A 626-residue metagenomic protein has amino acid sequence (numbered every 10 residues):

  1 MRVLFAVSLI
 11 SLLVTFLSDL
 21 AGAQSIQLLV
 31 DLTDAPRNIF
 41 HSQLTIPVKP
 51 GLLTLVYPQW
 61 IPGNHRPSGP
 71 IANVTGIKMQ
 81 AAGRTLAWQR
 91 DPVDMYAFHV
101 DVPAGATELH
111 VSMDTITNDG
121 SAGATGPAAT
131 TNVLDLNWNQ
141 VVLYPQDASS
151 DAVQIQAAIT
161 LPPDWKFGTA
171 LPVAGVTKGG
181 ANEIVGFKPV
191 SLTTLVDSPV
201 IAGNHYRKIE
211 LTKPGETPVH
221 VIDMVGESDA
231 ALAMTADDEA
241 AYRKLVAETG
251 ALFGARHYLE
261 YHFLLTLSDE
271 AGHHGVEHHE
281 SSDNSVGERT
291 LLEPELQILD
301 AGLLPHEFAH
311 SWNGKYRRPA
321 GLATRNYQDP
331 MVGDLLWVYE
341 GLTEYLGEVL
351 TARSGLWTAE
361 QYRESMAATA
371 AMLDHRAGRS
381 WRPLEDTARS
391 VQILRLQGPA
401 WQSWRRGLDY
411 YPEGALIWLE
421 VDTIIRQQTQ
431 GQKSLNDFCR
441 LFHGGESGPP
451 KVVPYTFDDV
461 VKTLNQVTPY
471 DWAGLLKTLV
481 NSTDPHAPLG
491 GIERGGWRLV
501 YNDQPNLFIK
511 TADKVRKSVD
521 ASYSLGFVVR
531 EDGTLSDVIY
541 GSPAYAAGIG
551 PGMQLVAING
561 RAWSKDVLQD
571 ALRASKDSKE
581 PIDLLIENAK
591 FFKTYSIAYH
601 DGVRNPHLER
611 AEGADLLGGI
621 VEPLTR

Functional and structural regions predicted by a protein language model:
M1-F5: Positively charged n-region of N-terminal signal peptides that target proteins for export
A6-D19: Bacterial N-terminal signal peptides
Q24-W60, N139: Early extracytoplasmic/domain-onset interaction patches
T33, T45-P47, P62, P67-G76 (+3 more regions): Non-catalytic architectural context of zinc metalloproteases
L44, R207-L336, L342, L346: Juxtacatalytic substrate-recognition/specificity segment
W60, P103, D114-I116, P162 (+4 more regions): Solvent-exposed coil/turn segments that connect beta secondary-structure elements in extracytoplasmic/periplasmic
V338-R353, T358-A359: Extended catalytic-interface subdomain
G347, W357-R626: C-terminal recognition in membrane/secretory proteostasis and scaffolding
